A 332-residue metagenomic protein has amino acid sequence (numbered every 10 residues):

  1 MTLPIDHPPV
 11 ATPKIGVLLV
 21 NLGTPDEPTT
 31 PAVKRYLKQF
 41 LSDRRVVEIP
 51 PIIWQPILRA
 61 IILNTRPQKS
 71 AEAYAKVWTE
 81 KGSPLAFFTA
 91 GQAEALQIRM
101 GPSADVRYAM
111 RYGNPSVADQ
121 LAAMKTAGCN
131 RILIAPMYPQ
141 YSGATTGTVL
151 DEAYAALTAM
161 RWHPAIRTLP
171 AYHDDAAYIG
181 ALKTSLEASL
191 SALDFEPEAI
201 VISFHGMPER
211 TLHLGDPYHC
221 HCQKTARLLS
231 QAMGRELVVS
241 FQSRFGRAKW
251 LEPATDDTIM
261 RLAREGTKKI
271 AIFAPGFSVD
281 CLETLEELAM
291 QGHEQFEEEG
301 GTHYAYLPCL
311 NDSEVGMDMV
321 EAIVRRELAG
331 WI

Functional and structural regions predicted by a protein language model:
T2-I332: Active-site-proximal alpha-helix that buttresses catalytic centers in soluble enzyme cores
